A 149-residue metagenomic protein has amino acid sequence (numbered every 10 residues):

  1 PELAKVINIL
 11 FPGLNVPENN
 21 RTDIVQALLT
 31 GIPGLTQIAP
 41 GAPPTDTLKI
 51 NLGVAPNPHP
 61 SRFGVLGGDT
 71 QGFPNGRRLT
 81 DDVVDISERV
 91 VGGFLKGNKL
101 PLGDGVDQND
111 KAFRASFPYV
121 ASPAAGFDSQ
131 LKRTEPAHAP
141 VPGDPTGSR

Functional and structural regions predicted by a protein language model:
P1-R149: Surface-exposed extracytoplasmic segments
